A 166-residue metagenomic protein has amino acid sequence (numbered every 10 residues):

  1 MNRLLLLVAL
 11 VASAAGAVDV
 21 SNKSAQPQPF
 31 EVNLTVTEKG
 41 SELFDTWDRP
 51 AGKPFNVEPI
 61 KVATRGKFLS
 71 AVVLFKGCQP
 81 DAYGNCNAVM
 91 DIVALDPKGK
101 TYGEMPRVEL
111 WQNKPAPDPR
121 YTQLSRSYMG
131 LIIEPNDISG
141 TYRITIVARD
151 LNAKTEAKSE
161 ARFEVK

Functional and structural regions predicted by a protein language model:
L4-S13: Sec-dependent N-terminal signal peptides
V18-K166: Intrinsically disordered, low-complexity terminal regions enriched in Ser/Thr/Pro/Gly and charged residues
